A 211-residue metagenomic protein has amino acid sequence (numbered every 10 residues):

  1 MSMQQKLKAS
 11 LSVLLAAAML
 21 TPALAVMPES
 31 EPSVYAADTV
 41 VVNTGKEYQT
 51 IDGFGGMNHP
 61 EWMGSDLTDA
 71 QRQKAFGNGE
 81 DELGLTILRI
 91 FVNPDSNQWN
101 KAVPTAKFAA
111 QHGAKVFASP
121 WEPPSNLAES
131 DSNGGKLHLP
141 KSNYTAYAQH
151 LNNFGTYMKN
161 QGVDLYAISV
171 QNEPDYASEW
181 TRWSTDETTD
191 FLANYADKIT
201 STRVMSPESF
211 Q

Functional and structural regions predicted by a protein language model:
S2-L14: Bacterial N-terminal signal peptides that target proteins for export
V13-A23: Bacterial N-terminal signal peptides
T21-A37: Sec-dependent signal peptide cleavage junction
P32, D52, T200: Residue-level signal for beta-strand positions within conserved beta-sheet cores that form or flank
Y35-K74: N-terminal module-boundary/linker segments of secreted carbohydrate-active enzymes
V42-G45, G79-Q211: Substrate-binding cleft and catalytic face of glycoside hydrolase catalytic domains, especially the flexible beta-alpha
